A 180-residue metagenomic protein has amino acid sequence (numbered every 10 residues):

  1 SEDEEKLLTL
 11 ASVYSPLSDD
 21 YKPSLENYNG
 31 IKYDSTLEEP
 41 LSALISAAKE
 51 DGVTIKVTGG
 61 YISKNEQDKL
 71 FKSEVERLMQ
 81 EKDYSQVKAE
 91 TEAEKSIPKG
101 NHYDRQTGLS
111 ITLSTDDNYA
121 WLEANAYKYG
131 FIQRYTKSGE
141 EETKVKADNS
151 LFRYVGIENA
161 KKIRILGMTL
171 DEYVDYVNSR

Functional and structural regions predicted by a protein language model:
S1-R180: Cell-envelope/glycan interface and biosynthesis
